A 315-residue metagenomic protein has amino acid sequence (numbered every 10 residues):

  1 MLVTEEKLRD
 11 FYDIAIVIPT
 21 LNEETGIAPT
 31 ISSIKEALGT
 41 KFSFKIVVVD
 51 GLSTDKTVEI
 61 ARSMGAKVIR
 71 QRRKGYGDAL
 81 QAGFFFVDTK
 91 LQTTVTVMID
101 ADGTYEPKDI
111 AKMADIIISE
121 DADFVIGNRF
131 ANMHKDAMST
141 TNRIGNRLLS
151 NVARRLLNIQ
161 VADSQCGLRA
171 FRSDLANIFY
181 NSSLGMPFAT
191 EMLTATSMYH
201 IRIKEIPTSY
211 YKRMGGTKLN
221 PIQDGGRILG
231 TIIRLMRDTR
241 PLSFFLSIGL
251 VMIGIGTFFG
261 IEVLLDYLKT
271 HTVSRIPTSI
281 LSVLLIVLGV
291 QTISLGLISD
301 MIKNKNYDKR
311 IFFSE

Functional and structural regions predicted by a protein language model:
M1-F11, N158, S183-E315: Hydrophobic helical membrane-anchoring modules
D13-A15, K45: Cell-envelope/extracellular polymer assembly enzymes that use nucleotide-activated donors
E23-A37: Short, well-formed alpha-helical segments that are part of the catalytic scaffolds of diverse glycosyltransferases
F42-L52: Short beta-strand/loop segment that forms part of the nucleotide-sugar
S43-F44, V58-K90: Conserved donor nucleotide-binding strand/loop of the catalytic core
D50-V58, G103: A conserved acidic beta->alpha catalytic loop
Q71-V87, V95, P107-M186, T190 (+1 more regions): Acceptor/aglycone-binding surface of glycosyltransferases and processive sugar-polymer synthases
Q92-T104: Short beta-strand-to-loop acidic/aromatic patch adjacent to the donor-nucleotide binding site
